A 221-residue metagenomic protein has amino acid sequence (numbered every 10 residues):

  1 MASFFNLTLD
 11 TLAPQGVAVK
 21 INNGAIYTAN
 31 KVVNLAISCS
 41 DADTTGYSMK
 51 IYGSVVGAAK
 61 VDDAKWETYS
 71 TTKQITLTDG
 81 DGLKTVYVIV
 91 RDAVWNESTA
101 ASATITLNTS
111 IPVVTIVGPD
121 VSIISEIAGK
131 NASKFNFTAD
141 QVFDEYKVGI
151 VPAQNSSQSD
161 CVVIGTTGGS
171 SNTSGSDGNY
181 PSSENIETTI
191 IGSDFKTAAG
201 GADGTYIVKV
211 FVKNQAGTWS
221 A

Functional and structural regions predicted by a protein language model:
M1-A221: Low-complexity, disordered linker/stalk regions enriched in Pro/Thr/Ser/Gly
